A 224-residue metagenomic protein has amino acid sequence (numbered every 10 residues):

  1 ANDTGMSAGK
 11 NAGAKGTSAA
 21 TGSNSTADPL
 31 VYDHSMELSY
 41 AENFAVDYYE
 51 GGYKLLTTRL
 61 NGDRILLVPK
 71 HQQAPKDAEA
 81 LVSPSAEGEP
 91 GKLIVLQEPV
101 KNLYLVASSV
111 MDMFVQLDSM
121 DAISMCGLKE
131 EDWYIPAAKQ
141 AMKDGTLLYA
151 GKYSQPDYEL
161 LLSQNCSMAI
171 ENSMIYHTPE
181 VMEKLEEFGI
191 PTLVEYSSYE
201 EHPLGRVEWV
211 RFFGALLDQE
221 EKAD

Functional and structural regions predicted by a protein language model:
A1-P99: N-terminal hydrophobic or amphipathic helices and topogenic motifs
F44, A138-K143, F212, D224: Generic hydrophobic, helix-prone segments enriched in Leu/Val/Ile
F44, F114, Y153, F188 (+1 more regions): Phenylalanine-focused residue identity feature
K54-L162, M168-I175: A short, structured surface patch at a secondary-structure boundary
T146, E159, S163-D224: Extracytoplasmic substrate-binding proteins
